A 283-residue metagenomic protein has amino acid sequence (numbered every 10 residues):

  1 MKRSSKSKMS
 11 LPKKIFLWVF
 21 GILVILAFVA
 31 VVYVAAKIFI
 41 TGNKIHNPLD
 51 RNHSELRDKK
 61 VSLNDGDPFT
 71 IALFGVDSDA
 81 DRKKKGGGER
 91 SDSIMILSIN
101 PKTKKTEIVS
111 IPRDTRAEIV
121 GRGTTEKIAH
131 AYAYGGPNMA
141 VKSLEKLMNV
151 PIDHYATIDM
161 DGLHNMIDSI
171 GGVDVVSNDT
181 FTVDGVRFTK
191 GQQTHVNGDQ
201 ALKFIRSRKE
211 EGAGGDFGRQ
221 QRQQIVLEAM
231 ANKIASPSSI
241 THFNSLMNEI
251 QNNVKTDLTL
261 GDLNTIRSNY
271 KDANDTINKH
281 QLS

Functional and structural regions predicted by a protein language model:
S7-K104: Entry/capping segment at the start of metal-dependent catalytic domains with acidic active-site entry clusters
D50-V61, G123-T124, D257-S283: C-terminal solvent-exposed extensions
G66-F69, E89-I94, T103-I111, G123 (+9 more regions): Extracytoplasmic
S91-S93, T125, A129, P137-E145 (+9 more regions): Extracytoplasmic/secreted envelope proteins and their assembly/folding machinery, especially bacterial periplasmic
P101, R116, V120, A133 (+8 more regions): Sec-exported extracytoplasmic/periplasmic mature domains
E107-G135, D179, R187-T189, Q193-H195: Flexible, solvent-exposed short loops/turns enriched in glycine
A129-F188, D257-T259: Amphipathic, coiled-coil-like alpha-helical scaffolding segments used for oligomerization/assembly
D168-S245, V254: Flexible, polar/acidic helix-loop-strand segments at domain edges
